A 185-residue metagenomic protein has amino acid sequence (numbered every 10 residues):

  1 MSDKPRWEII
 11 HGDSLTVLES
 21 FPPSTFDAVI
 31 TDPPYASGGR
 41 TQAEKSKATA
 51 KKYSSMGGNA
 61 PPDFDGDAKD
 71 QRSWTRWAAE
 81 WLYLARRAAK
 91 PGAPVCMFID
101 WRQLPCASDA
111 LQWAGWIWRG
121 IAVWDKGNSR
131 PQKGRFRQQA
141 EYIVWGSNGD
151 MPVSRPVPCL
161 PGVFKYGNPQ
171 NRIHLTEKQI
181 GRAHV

Functional and structural regions predicted by a protein language model:
M1-H184: Core catalytic lobe of class I
